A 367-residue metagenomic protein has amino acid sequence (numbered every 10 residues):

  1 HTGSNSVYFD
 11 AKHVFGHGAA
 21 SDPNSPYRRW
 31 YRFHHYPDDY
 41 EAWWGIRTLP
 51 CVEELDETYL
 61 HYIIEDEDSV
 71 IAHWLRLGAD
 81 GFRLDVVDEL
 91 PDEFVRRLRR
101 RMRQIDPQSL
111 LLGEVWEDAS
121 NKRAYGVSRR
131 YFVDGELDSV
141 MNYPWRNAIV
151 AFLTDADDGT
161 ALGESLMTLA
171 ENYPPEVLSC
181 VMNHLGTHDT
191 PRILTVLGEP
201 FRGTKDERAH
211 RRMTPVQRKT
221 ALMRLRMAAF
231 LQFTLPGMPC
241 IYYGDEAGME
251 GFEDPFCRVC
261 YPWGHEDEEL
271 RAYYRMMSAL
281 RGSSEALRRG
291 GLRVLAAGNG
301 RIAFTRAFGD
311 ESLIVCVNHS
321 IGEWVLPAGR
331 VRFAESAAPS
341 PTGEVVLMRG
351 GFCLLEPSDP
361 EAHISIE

Functional and structural regions predicted by a protein language model:
H1-G3, Y8-G16, V70-A72, D80-V181 (+1 more regions): Active-site-proximal helices and loops of the catalytic beta/alpha 8
H1-R76, L98, Q104: Substrate-binding/active-site clefts of carbohydrate-active enzymes
I46-Y62, A79-E89, V150-D157, A209-T220 (+1 more regions): The substrate-binding groove and active-site-proximal loops of carbohydrate-active enzymes, especially glycoside
Y125-G126, M182-M213, A229-E268: Aromatic/acidic polysaccharide-binding cleft in carbohydrate-active enzymes
Y274-R288: Amphipathic alpha-helical
L295-A328: Carbohydrate-binding surface patches
G329-A338: Solvent-exposed beta-hairpin/edge-strand motifs
T342-E367: C-terminal beta-strand-rich structural cap/linker in extracellular carbohydrate-active enzymes
